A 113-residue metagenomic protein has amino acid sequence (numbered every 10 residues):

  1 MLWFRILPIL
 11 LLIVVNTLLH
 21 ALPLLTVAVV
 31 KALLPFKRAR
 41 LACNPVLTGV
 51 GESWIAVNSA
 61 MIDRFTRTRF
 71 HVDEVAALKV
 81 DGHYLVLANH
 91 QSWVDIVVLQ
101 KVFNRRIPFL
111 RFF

Functional and structural regions predicted by a protein language model:
M1-R69: A transmembrane-helix-recognition feature enriched in membrane-embedded lipid enzymes and envelope glyco-/phospholipid
F36-W54, R64, V80-F113: Catalytic core of membrane glycerolipid acyltransferases/transacylases, capturing the structured, soluble-facing
F70-E74: Mid-chain, well-packed structural core segment of small domains
V75-K79: Glycine-rich helix-loop-beta junction characteristic of Rossmann-like nucleotide cofactor-binding loops
